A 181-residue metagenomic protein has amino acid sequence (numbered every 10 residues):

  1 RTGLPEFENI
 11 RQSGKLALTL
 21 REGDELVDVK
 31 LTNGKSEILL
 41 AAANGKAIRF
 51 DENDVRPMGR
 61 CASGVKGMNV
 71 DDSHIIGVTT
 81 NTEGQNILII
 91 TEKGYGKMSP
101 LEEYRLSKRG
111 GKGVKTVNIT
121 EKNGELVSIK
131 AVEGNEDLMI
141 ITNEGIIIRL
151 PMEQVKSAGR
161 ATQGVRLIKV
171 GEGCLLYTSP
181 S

Functional and structural regions predicted by a protein language model:
R1-V114, N123-I147: Conserved structured catalytic cores and adjacent interaction surfaces of nucleotide-binding/hydrolyzing enzymes
A158-Q163: A cross-kingdom feature marking solvent-exposed beta-strand/loop segments within repeated, beta-rich binding/scaffold
Y177-S181: Conserved small/polar residues in nucleotide/adenosyl-binding loops
